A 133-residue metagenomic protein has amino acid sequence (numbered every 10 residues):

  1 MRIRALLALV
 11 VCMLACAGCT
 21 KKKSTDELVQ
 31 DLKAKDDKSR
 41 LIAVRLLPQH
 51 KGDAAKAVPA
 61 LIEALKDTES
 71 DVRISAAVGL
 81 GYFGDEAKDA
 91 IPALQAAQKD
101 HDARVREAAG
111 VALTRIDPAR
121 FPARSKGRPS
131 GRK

Functional and structural regions predicted by a protein language model:
M1-A17: Sec-dependent bacterial lipoprotein signal peptides
V11-C12, P59, P92, A112: N-terminal non-cleavable signal-anchor helices
C19-K21, K38-D53, D71-E86, R106-A119: Structural detector for internal amphipathic alpha-helices that build alpha-solenoid repeat scaffolds
T20-Q30, G52-L65, D85-A97, A119-R128: Amphipathic alpha-helical scaffolding segments comprising HEAT/armadillo-like alpha-solenoid repeats
T25-D36, R45: Immediate post-signal-peptide N-terminus of mature secreted/exported proteins
K35-D36, T68-E69, H101-D102: Short inter-helical turns and helix N-cap capping residues of alpha-solenoid HEAT/ARM repeat scaffolds
G131-K133: Short, solvent-exposed mixed-charge patches
